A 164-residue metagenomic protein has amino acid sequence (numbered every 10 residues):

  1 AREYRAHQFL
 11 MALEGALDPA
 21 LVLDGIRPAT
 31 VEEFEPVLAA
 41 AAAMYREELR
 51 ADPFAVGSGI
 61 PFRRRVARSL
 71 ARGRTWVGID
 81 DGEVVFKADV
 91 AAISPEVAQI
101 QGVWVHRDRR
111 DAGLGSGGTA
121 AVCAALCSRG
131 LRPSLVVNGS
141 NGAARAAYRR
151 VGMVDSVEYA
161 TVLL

Functional and structural regions predicted by a protein language model:
A1-E3, S116, G139-V157: Conserved active-site alpha-helix within GNAT-family acetyltransferase domains
A1-L23, V162: Acyl-donor-binding surface of acyltransferase catalytic domains
D18-A55: Short amphipathic alpha-helix that is part of the acyltransferase structural core
A67, A71-A88, H106: Conserved beta-hairpin
A92-I100: A conserved beta-turn-beta hairpin within the catalytic core of GNAT-like acetyltransferases that forms part
V97, L126-V137: Conserved GNAT acetyl-CoA-binding A-motif
Q101-R107, D111-S128, R145-R150: Conserved acetyl-CoA-binding loop-helix of GNAT-fold acetyltransferases
R107, S134-R149, V162-L164: Conserved beta-strand-loop-alpha-helix junction that forms the acyl-donor binding cleft
